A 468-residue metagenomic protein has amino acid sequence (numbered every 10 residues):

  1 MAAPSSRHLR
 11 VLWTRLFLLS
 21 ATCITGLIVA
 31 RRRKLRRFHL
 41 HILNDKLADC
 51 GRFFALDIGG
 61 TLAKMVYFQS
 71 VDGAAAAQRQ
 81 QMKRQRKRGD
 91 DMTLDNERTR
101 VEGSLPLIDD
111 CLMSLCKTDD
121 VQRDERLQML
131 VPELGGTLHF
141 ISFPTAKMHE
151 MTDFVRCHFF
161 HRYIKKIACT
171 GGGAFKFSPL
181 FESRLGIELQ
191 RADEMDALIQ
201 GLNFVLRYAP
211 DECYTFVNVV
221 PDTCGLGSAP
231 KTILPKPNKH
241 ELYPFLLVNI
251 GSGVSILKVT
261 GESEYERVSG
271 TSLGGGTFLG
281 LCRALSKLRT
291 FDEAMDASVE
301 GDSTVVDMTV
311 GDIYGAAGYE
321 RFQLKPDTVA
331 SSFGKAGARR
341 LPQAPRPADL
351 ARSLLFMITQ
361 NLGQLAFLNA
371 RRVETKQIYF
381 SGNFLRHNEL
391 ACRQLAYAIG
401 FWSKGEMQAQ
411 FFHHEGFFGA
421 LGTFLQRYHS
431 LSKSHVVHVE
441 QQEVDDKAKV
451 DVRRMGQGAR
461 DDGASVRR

Functional and structural regions predicted by a protein language model:
A2-R37: Terminal signal-anchor or tail-anchor transmembrane helices that tether membrane-associated enzymes to cellular
L40-Q80, K239-G261: Gly/Thr-rich phosphate-binding beta-strand-loop-beta motif of the actin/hexokinase/Hsp70
R52-H149, E264-Y265, T271: Short glycine-rich, Thr/Ser-proximal phosphate-binding strand/loop in the N-terminal lobe of ATP-dependent enzymes
L130-M195, Q200-F204, A209, S255 (+3 more regions): Short beta-strand-loop/turn "lid" adjacent to the catalytic site in phosphate-handling enzymes
I164-F177, L368-A398, F412-G416: Glycine-rich phosphate-binding loops at beta-strand->alpha-helix junctions
M195-P210, T277-R283, Y397-G400, M407-R468: Glycine-rich phosphate-binding/hydrolytic loop that grips phosphoryl groups
V205-R207, T260-G315, Y319, K325: Glycine-rich phosphate-binding loop plus the immediately following alpha-helix
E320-I378, F384-N388: Adenine-nucleotide phosphate-binding core of ATP-dependent small-molecule kinases
